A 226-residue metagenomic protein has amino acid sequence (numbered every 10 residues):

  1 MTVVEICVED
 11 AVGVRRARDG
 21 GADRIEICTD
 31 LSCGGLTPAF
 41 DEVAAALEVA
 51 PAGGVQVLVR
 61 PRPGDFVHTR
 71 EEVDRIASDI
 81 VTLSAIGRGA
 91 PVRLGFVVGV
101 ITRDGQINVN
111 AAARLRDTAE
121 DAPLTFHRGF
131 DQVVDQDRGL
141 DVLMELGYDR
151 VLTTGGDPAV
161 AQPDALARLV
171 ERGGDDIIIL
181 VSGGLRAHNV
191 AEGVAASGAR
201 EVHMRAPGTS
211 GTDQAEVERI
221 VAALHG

Functional and structural regions predicted by a protein language model:
T2-V8, I25-I27, V55-V59, F96-V98 (+4 more regions): Hydrophobic faces of well-ordered beta-strands that scaffold small-molecule active sites in alpha/beta enzyme cores
V3-R16, G20-G21, E26-D30, G34-G35: N-terminal beta1-alpha1 ligand-phosphate binding loop
E9-G20, V57, F66-I86, N110-L115 (+3 more regions): Catalytic cores of alpha/beta
A11-V12, L31-P51, R70-D74, T102-E120 (+4 more regions): Active-site-adjacent beta->alpha loops and helix N-cap segments on the catalytic face of soluble alpha/beta enzymes
R24-E26, L58-R60, R116, E120 (+3 more regions): Secondary-structure boundary/capping motif
R24-L36, I86, A90-R103, Y148-Q162 (+1 more regions): Glycine-rich phosphate-binding active-site loops on the catalytic face of alpha/beta enzymes
V49-G53, A85-G95, T118-D121, G173-D176 (+1 more regions): A structural motif corresponding to the C-terminal end of an alpha-helix and its immediate exit/capping segment
P63: Cys/His-rich Zn2+-coordinating "finger/knuckle" modules used by eukaryotic regulatory proteins
